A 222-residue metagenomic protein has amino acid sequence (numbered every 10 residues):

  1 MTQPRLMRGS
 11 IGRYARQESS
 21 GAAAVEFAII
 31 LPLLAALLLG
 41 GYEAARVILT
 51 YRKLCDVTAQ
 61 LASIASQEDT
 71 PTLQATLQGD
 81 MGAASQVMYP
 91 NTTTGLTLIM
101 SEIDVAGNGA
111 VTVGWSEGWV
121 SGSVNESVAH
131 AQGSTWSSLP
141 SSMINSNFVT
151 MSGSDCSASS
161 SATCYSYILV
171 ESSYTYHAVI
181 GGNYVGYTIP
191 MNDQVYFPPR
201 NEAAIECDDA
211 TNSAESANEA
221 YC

Functional and structural regions predicted by a protein language model:
M1-Q3, Y221-C222: Short, intrinsically disordered, low-complexity terminal/loop segments
T2-Q86, L96-I103: Alpha-helical assembly-interface signal, strongest on the long, hydrophobic N-terminal helix that forms
L33, L37, A62, N108 (+2 more regions): Residues in flexible loops and secondary-structure boundaries
Q67, G82-E126: N-terminal pilin/flagellin-like segments and related low-complexity appendage regions
T70, G82-Y89, S160, I168 (+1 more regions): Proteins with a high burden of low-complexity, intrinsically disordered sequence enriched in S/T/G/P/A and R, requiring
A106-P199, E206-S216, A220-Y221: Intrinsically disordered, low-complexity regions enriched in Pro/Ser/Thr/Gly and acidic residues
